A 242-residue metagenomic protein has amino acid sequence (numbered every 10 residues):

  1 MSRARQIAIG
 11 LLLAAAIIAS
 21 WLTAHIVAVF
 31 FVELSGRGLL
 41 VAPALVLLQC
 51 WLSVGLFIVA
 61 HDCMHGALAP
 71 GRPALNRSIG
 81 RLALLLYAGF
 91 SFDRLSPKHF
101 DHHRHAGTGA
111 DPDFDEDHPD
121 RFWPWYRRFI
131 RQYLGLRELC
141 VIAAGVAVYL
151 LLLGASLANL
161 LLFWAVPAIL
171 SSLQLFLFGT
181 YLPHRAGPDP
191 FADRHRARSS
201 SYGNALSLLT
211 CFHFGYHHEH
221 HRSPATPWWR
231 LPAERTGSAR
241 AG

Functional and structural regions predicted by a protein language model:
M1-A16: N-terminal membrane topogenic signal
R3, E33-R37, L153, S200-G203: Helix-boundary and loop/linker segments of multi-pass membrane transporters
A24, L52, L56-V59, Q174 (+1 more regions): Hydrophobic/aromatic residues in alpha-helical transmembrane segments
A24-V41: Short, hydrophobic transmembrane alpha-helix segments
G36-F57, L82-F90, L170, Y202-F212: Membrane-embedded alpha-helical segments that form the functional core of polytopic membrane enzymes, especially those
P43-C50, A106-L208: Hydrophobic transmembrane alpha-helical segments that form the core helix bundle of multi-pass membrane enzymes
I58-A69, H102-H103: Active-site recognition of the HExxH zinc-binding catalytic motif
G71-W125, R185-G242: Membrane-proximal soluble regions of multi-pass membrane proteins
